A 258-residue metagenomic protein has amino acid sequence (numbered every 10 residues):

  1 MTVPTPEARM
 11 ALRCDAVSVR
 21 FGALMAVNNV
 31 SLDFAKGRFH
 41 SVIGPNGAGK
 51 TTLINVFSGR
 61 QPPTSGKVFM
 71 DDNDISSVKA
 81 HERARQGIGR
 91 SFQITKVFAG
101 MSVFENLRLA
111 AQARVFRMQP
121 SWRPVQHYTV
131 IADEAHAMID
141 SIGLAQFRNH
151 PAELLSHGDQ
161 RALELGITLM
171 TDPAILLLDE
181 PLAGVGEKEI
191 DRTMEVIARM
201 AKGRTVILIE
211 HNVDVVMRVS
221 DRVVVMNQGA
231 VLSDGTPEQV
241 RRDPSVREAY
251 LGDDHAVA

Functional and structural regions predicted by a protein language model:
T2-A258: Glycine-rich phosphate-binding loops of nucleotide-dependent enzymes
